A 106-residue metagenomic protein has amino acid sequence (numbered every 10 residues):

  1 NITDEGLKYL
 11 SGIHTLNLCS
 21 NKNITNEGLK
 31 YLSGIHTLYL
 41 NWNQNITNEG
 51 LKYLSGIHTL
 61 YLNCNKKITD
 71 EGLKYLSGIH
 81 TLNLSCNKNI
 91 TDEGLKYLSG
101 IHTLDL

Functional and structural regions predicted by a protein language model:
N1-I2, G12-I24, G34-I46, G56-I68 (+2 more regions): Concave beta-strand-loop units of leucine-rich repeat
D4-K8, N26-K30, N48-K52, T69-K74 (+1 more regions): The feature encodes a structural signal of leucine-rich repeats
